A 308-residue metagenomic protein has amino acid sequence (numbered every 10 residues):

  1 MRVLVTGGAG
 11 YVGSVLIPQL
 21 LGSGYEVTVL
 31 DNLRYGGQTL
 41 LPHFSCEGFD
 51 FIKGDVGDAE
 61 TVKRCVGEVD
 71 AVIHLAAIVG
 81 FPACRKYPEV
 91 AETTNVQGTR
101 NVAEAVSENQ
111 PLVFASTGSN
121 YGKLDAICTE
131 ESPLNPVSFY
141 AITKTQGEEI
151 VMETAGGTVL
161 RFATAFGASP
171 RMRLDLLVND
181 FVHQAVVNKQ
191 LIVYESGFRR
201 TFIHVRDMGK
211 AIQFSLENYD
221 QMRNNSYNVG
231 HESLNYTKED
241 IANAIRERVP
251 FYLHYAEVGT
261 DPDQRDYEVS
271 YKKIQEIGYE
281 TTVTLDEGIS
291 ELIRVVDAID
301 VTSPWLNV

Functional and structural regions predicted by a protein language model:
L4-S23: N-terminal Rossmann NAD(P)H-binding glycine-rich loop of SDR-like oxidoreductase domains
T6, L30, V72-A76, L112-G118 (+1 more regions): SDR active-site strand-loop-helix element
K53-T94: NAD(P)H-binding glycine-rich loop region in Rossmannoid oxidoreductase-like domains and their noncatalytic homologs
G57, K86-N101, L134, S138 (+1 more regions): Glycine-rich NAD(P)-binding loop of the Rossmann-fold in SDR/ketoreductase-type enzymes
H74, R100-F139: Conserved Rossmann-fold NAD(P)-dependent oxidoreductase catalytic core, especially the SDR/UDP-sugar
A126, V137-F139, E149-R200, V205-F214 (+1 more regions): NAD(P)-dependent short-chain dehydrogenase/reductase
N188-K189, V193-V308: C-terminal substrate-binding subdomain of Rossmann-fold SDR/epimerase-dehydratase oxidoreductases
